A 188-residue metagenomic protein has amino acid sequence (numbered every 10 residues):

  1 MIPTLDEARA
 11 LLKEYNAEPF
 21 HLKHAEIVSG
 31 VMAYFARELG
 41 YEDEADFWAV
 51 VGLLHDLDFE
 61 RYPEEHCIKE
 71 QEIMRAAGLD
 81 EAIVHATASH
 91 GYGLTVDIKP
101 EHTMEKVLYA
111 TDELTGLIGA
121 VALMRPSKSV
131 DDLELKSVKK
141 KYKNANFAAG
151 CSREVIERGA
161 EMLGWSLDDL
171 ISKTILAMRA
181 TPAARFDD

Functional and structural regions predicted by a protein language model:
M1-Y62: Acidic/His-rich, divalent-metal-binding segments that scaffold phosphate/diphosphate chemistry
I2-D6, L22-E26, E64, E101 (+3 more regions): Electropositive phosphate-/nucleotide-binding environments in soluble metabolic enzymes
I27-Y34, E38, E72, A76 (+2 more regions): Charged/polar positions on well-ordered alpha helices
Y41-F147: Divalent metal-dependent catalytic cores for phosphoryl transfer on phosphate-bearing substrates
S137, K143-S172, L176, R185-D188: C-terminal binding/interaction regions
P182: Internal active-site segments that recognize and position negatively charged phosphoryl groups and nucleotide moieties
